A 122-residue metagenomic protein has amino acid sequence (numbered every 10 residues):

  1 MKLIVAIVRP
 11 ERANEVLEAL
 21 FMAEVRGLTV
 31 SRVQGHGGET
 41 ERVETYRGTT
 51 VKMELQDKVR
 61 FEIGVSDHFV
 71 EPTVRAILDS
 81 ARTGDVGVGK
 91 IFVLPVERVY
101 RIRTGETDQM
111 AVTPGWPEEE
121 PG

Functional and structural regions predicted by a protein language model:
M1-G122: Positively charged, small/polar-rich N-terminal and surface patches that mediate targeting and assembly and bind
